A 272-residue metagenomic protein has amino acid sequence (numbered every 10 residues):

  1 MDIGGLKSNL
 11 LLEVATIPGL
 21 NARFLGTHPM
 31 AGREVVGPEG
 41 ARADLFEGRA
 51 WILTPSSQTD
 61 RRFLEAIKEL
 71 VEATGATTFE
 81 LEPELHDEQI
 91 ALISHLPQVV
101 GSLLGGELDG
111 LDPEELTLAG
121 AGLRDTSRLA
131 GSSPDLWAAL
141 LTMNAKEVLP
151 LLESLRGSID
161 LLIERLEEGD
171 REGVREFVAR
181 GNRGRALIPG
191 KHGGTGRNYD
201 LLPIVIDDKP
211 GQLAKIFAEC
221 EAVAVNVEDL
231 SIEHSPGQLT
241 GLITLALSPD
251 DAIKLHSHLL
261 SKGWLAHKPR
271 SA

Functional and structural regions predicted by a protein language model:
M1-P38: Rossmann-like NAD(P)(H) cofactor-binding subdomain of soluble oxidoreductases
I17-G19, D44-E47: Short, conserved loop/helix-junction motifs that constitute active-site signature segments in enzyme catalytic cores
F24, T78-F79, A266: Generic structural signal for residues in well-ordered beta-strands
L45-G131: Internal alpha-helical scaffold of NAD(P)-dependent oxidoreductase catalytic cores
V100, I159, I163-L166, R185-P189 (+1 more regions): A structural signal for well-ordered alpha-helices, especially hydrophobic packing surfaces of coiled-coils
D112-N182, L201-L202, K209: Interdomain hinge/lid region at the active-site interface of Rossmann-like NAD(P)-dependent oxidoreductases
G184-A272: A conserved regulatory-domain signal marking ACT and ACT-like small-molecule sensing domains and adjacent regulatory
